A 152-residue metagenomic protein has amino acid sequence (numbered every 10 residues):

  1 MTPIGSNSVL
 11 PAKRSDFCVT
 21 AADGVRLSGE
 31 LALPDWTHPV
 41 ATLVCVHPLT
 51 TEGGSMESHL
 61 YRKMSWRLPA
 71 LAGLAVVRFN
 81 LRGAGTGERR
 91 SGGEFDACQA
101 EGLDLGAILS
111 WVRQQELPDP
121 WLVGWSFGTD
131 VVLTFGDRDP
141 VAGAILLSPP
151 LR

Functional and structural regions predicted by a protein language model:
M1-A41: N-terminal cap/lid segment of alpha/beta-hydrolase-fold proteins
D35-R78: Short, surface-exposed "cap/lid" segments of acyl-processing enzymes
P48-L49, I145-R152: Active-site nucleophile loop of the alpha/beta-hydrolase fold
G54-S55, R82-D96: Cap/lid segment of the alpha/beta-hydrolase catalytic domain
G93-Q115: Alpha/beta-hydrolase active-site loop
D119-G124, L147: Short beta-strand immediately N-terminal to the catalytic nucleophile in serine-hydrolase-like folds
G124-V132: Gly/Ala-rich beta-loop-alpha elbow adjacent to hydrolase catalytic centers
T134-G143: Conserved hydrolase catalytic core segment
